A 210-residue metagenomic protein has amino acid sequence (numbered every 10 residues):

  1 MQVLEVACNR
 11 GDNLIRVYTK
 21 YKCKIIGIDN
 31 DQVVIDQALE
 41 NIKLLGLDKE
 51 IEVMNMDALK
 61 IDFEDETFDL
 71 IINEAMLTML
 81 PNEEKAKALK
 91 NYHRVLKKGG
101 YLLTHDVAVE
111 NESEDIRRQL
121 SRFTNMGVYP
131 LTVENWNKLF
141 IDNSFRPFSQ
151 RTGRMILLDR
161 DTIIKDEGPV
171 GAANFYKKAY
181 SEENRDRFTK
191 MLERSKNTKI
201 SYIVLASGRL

Functional and structural regions predicted by a protein language model:
L4, R10-K60: Class I SAM-dependent methyltransferase SAM/SAH-binding core
E52-M54, F148-R151: General small-molecule cofactor/ligand-binding pocket signal
I61-I71: A short acidic, Gly/Pro-enriched loop at the edge of an enzyme's catalytic core that lines a small-molecule cofactor
L70-E83: A short SAM/SAH-binding and catalytic strip from SAM-dependent methyltransferases
A86-Y101: A short glycine-rich, Lys/Arg-flanked "PGG" loop and its adjoining helix->strand segment in the class I
V107-G127: Short, glycine-/aromatic-enriched active-site segment of Class I SAM-dependent methyltransferases
V128-S144: Short alpha-helix
Q150-Y202: C-terminal helical/coil "lid" or tail adjacent to the Rossmann-like core of SAM-dependent
